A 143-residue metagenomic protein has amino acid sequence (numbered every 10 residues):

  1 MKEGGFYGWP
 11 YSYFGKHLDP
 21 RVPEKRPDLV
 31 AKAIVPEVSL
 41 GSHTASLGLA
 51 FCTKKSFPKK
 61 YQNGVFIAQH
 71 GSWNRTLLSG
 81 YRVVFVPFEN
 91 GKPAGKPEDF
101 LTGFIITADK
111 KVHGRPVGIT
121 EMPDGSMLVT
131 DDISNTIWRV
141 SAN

Functional and structural regions predicted by a protein language model:
M1-L101, I106-G114, M122, A142-N143: Beta-propeller domain segments
T120-N143: Blade-level signature of beta-propeller repeat domains, shared across WD40, Kelch, NHL, RCC1 and BNR/Asp-box propellers
